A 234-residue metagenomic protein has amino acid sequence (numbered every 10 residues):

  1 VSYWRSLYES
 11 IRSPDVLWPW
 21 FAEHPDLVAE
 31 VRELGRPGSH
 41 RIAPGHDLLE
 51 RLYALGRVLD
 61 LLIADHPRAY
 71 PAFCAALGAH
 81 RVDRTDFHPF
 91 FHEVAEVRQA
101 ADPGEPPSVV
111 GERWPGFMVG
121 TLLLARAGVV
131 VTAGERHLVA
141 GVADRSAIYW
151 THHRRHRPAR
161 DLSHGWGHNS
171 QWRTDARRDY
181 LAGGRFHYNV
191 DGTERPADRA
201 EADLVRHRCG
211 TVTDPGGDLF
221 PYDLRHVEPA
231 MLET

Functional and structural regions predicted by a protein language model:
V1-R57, A75-T234: Extended, amphipathic alpha-helical stalk segments that mediate dimerization and serve as stator/scaffold rods within
L62-Y70, C74: Contiguous, amphipathic alpha-helical segments that mediate oligomerization or scaffolding in large protein assemblies
